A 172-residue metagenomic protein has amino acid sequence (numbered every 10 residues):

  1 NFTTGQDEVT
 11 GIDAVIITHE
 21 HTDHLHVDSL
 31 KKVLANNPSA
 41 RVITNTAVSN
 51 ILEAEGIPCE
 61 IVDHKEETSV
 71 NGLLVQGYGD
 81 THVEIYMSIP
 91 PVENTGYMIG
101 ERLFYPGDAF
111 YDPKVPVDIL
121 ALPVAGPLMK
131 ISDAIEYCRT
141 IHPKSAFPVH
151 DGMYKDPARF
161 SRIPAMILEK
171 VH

Functional and structural regions predicted by a protein language model:
N1-T10, I61-P116, L128-S132: Core dinuclear metal-dependent hydrolase active-site scaffold
F2-T44, D118-A121: Active-site metal-binding motif and surrounding structural segment of the metallo-beta-lactamase
I16-I17, Q76-Y78, L122, P148: Redox-cofactor binding/interface segments in oxidoreductases and associated redox assembly factors
H21-D23, D80, G126-P127, G152: Short glycine-rich anion-binding loops that position phosphate/pyrophosphate groups of nucleotides and phosphorylated
T22, V48-S49, E66, Y111 (+1 more regions): Alpha-helix capping/helix-boundary segments
L30, A35-N50, E55-V83, R162: Portal/gating segments that form or line small-molecule/metal binding sites
E53-L73, I135, S145-H172: Binuclear metal-ion centers of metallo-dependent hydrolases, dominated by the metallo-beta-lactamase
T95-R159, I163: Metallo-beta-lactamase
